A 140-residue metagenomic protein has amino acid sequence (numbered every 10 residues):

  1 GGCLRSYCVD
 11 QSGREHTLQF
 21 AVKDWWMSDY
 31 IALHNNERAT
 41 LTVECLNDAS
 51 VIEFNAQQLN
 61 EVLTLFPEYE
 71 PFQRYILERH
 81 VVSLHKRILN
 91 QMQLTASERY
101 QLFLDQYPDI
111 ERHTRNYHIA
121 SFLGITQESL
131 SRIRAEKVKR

Functional and structural regions predicted by a protein language model:
G1-Y7, S12, K23-D24: Glycine- and acidic-residue-biased ligand/ion/polar-headgroup-sensing regions
Y7, D29-Y30, V62, F103 (+1 more regions): Residues that scaffold the ATP/ADP-binding catalytic core of kinase and kinase-like folds
T17, D29, T42, H80 (+3 more regions): Residue-level recognition of specific faces of alpha-helices
T17-R74: Cyclic-nucleotide recognition modules
Y69-F72, I88-M92, R99, I125: Recognition helices and adjacent regulatory flanks at domain boundaries
H80-L89: Short, Lys/Arg-enriched N-terminal segment that forms or immediately precedes the first helix of a structured domain
L94-R140: Phosphate-/nucleic-acid-contacting segments
